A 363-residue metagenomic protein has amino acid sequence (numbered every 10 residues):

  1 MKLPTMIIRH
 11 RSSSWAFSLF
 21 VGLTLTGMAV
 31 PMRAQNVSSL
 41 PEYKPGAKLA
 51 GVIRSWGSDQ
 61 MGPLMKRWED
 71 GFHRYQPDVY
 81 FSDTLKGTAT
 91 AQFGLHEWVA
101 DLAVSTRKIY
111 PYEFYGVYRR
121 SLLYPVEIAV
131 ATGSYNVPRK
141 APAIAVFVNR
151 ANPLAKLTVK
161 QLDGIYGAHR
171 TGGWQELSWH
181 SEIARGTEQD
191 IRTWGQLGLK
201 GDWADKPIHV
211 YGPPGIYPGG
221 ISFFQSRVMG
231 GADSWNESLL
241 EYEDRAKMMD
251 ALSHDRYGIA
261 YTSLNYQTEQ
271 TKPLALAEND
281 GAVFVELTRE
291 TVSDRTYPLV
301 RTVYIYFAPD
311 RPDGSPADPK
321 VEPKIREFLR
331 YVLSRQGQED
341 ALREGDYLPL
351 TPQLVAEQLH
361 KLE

Functional and structural regions predicted by a protein language model:
M1-K2, A29, Y75, Y347: Selective for proline/serine-rich intrinsically disordered segments in cytosolic/nuclear regulatory regions
M1-R11: N-terminal secretory signal peptides that target proteins for export/translocation
T5-I7, A29, A50: General helical secondary-structure elements
I8-R9, G22, P31: N-terminal non-cleavable signal-anchor helices
S12-S14, S18, S55: Serine residues within intrinsically disordered or low-complexity segments
A16-G27: Bacterial N-terminal signal peptides
M28-A34: Sec/Tat signal peptide C-region and signal peptidase I cleavage site
A34-E363: Flexible loop/hinge segments at secondary-structure junctions
